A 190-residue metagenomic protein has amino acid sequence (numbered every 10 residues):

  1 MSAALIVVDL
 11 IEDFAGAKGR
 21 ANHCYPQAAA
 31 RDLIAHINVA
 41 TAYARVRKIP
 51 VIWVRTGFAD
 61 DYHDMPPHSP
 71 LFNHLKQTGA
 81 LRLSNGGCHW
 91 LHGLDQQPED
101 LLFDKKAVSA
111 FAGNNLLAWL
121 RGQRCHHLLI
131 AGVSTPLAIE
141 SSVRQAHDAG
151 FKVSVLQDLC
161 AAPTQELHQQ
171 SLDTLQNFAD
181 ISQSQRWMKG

Functional and structural regions predicted by a protein language model:
M1-A4, V39-R47, L71-G190: Active-site-adjacent betaalpha module
I6-L10: N-terminal nucleotide-binding beta1-loop-alpha1 segment
I11-G16: Short acidic, Gly/Ser-rich segments with clustered Asp/Glu that frequently serve as metal-coordination loops in enzyme
G19, H63-P67, H168: Short aromatic-enriched loop/helix-cap "lid" or pocket-rim segments at secondary-structure transitions that line
R20-A29: Short glycine-enriched, charge-decorated loop/helix-capping segments at active-site entrances that position
L33-H36: N-terminal post-signal-peptidase region of extra-cytosolic proteins
P50-T56, D61, L156: Short beta-strand segments at enzyme active-site cores
A59-K76: Short, electropositive alpha-helical surface patch
